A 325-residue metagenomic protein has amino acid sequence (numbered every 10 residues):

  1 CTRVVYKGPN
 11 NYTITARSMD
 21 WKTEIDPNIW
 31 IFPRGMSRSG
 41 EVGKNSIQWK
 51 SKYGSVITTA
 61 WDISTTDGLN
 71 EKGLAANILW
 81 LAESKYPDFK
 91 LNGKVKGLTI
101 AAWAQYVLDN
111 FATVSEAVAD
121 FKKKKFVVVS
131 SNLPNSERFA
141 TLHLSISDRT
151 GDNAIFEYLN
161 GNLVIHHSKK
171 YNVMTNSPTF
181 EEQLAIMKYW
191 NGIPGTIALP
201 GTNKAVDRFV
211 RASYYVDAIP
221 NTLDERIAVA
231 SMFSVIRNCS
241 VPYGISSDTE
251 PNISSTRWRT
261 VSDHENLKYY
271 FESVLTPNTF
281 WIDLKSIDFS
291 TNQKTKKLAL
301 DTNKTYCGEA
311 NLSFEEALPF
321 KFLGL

Functional and structural regions predicted by a protein language model:
C1-I14, V129-S131, E137-T141, R149-G151 (+1 more regions): C-terminus-biased signal that marks the final domain/tail of proteins
C1-V95, V128, G308-N311: A contiguous strand-loop segment
I14-A16, A75-I78, S145-S147, I155 (+1 more regions): Structural recognition of the beta-strand scaffold that forms the well-ordered cores of secreted hydrolase catalytic
W21-T23, A82-S84, G161-L163, L275-T279: Short, surface-exposed beta-strand-loop junctions and turns on beta-sheet-rich folds
E24-I25, K85-P87, A154-E157, V164-S168 (+1 more regions): Short helix/loop capping segments that flank catalytic or ligand/cofactor-binding pockets
W30-I47, K85-F126, Q293-T305: Compact, glycine/acidic-enriched structural inserts
T65, L69-A76, I100-A104, T113 (+1 more regions): Stable alpha-helical elements in mature extracytoplasmic
V114, V118-F156: Aromatic- and glycine-enriched pocket-lining scaffold segments that form the walls of small-molecule binding clefts
